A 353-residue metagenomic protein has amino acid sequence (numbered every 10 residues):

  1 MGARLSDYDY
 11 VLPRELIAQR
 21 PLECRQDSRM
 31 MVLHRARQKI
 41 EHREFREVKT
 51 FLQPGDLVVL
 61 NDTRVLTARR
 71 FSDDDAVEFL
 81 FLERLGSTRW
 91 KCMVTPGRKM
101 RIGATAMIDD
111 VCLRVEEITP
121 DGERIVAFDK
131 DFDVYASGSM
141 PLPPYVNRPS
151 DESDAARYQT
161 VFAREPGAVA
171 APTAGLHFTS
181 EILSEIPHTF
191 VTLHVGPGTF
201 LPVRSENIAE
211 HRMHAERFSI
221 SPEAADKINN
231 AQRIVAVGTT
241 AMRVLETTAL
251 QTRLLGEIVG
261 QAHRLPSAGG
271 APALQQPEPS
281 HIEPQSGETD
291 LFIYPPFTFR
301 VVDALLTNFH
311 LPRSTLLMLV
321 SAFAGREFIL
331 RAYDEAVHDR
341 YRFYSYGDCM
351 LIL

Functional and structural regions predicted by a protein language model:
M1-I258, P277-L353: Surface-exposed, charge/polar-rich loops and edge strands
T252-R253, V259-R264, A268-G269: Intrinsic, low-complexity polybasic segments
L265, L274-Q275: Intrinsically disordered, low-complexity segments enriched in serine/threonine/proline/glycine and often basic
